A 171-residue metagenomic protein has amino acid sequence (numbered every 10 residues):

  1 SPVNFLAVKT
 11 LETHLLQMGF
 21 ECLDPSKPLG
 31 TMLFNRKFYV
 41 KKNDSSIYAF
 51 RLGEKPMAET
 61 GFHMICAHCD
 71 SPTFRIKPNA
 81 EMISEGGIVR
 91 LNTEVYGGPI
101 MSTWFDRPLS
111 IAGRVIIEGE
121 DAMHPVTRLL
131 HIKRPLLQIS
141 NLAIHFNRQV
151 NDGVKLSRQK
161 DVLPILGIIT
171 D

Functional and structural regions predicted by a protein language model:
S1-D171: N-terminal hydrophobic/helix-forming segments and targeting peptides
